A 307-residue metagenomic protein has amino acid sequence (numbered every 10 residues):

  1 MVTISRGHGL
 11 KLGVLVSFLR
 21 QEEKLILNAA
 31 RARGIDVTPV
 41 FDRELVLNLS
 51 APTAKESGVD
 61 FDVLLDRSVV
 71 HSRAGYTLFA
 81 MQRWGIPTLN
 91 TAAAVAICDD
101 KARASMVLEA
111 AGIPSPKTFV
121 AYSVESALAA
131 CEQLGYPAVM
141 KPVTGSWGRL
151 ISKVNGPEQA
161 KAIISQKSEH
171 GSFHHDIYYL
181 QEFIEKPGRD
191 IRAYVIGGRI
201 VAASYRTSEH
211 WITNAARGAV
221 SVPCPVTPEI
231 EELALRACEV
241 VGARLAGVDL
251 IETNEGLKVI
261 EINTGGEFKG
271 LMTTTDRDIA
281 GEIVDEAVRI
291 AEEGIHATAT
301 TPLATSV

Functional and structural regions predicted by a protein language model:
V2-R6, L12, V16, S57 (+5 more regions): Active-site nucleotide/adenylate-binding loops and adjacent lid/helix of ATP-dependent enzymes
K11, V16-K117: Conserved N-proximal alpha/beta basic substrate-recognition cap immediately N-terminal to, or forming the N-lobe
V69-H71, T144-G145, G265: Short glycine-rich anion-binding loops that position phosphate/pyrophosphate groups of nucleotides and phosphorylated
P116, R149, R189-I191, G198 (+2 more regions): Change "...and in nucleic-acid phosphodiester-cleaving endonucleases..." to "...and in nucleic-acid processing enzymes
A138, Y179, V201-A202, A246 (+1 more regions): Protein kinase-like catalytic core scaffold
S152-V241: Phosphate-binding site of ATP-dependent enzymes
I212-V259, A280-T300, T305: A long amphipathic alpha-helix within ATP-dependent nucleotide-binding catalytic cores
N263-T275: Glycine-rich phosphate/pyrophosphate-binding beta-alpha loops
